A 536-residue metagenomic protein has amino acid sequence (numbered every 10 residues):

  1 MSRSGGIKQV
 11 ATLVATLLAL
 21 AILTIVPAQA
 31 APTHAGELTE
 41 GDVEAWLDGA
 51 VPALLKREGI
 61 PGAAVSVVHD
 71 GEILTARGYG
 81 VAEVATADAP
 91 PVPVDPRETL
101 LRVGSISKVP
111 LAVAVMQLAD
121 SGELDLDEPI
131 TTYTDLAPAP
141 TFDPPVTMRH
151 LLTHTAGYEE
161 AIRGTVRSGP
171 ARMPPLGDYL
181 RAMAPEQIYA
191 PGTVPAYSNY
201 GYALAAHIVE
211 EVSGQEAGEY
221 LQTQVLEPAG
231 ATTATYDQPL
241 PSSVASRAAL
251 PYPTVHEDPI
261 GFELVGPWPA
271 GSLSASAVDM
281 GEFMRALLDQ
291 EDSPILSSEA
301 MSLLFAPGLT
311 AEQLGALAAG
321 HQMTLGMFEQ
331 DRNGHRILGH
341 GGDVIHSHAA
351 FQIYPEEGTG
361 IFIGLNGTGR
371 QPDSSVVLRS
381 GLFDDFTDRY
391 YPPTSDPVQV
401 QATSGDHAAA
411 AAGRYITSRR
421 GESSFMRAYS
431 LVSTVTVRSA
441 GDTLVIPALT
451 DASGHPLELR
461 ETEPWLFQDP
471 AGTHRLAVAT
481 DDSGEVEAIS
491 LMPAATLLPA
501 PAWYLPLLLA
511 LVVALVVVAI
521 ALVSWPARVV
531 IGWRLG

Functional and structural regions predicted by a protein language model:
R3-A31: Secretory targeting and sorting signals
A31-A76, Q215, Q222-T223, E263-R534: Catalytic loop of the DD-peptidase/beta-lactamase superfamily, centered on the K-T-G motif and neighboring
P32, G36, T99, P129-A137 (+2 more regions): Short linear capping/connector segments at secondary-structure termini
G36-L101, E123-D125, T132, A139-P140 (+1 more regions): Short, conserved catalytic-motif segment at the N-terminal edge
D48-P52, V65, G71, R102-D127 (+3 more regions): Active-site SXXK
A53, V113, Q117, T132 (+8 more regions): Residue-level signal for well-ordered alpha-helical scaffold segments within enzymatic catalytic domains
R77, A82-E83, P140-P355, V377: Short, surface-exposed loop or secondary-structure junction motifs that flank catalytic or metal-binding residues
L101-G104, P195-Y197: Catalytic tyrosine of NAD(P)H-dependent dehydrogenase/reductases that use a Tyr as the general acid/base
